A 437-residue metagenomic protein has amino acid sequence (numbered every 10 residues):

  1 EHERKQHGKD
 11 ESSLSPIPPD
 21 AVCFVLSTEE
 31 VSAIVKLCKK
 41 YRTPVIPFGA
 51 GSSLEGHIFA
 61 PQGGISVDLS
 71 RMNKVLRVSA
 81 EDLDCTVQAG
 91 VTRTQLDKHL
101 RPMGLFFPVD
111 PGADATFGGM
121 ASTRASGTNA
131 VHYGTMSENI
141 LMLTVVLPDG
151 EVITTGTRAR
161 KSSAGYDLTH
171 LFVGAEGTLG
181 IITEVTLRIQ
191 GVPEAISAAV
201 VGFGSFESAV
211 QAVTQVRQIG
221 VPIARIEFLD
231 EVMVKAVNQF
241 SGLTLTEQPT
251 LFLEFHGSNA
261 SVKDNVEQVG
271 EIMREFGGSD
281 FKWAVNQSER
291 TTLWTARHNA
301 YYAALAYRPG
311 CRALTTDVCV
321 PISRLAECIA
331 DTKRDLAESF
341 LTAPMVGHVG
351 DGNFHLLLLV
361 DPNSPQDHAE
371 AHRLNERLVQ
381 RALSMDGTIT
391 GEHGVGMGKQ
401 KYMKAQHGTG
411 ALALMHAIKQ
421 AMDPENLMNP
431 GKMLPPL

Functional and structural regions predicted by a protein language model:
E1-K36, S52-L83, M233-S241, Q287-T315 (+2 more regions): N-terminal flexible segment immediately upstream of the FAD-binding catalytic core in FAD-dependent oxidoreductases
H2, Q6-H7, G191, G202 (+3 more regions): C-terminal substrate-recognition/cap domain of FAD-linked oxidoreductases
C38, G177, L356, D423: Conserved, mostly hydrophobic/aromatic
K74-E227: FAD-binding subdomain of flavoenzyme oxidoreductases
E151, Q400-L437: Activity-critical C-terminal alpha-helical subdomain
L383-V395, Q420, P424-M428: Alpha-helix capping/hinge segments and adjacent helical runs
